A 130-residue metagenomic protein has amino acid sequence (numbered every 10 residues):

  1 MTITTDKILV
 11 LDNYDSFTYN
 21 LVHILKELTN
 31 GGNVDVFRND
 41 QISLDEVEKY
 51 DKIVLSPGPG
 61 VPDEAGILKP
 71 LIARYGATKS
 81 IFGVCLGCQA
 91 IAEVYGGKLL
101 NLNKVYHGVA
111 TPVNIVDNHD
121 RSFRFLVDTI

Functional and structural regions predicted by a protein language model:
I3-L9: Extreme N-terminal starter segment of soluble prokaryotic enzymes
K7, K26, Y50-T129: Cysteine-nucleophile active-site neighborhood
N13: Acidic di-acidic motifs
T18: Active-site-adjacent helical/loop segments in soluble small-molecule enzymes
H23, D40-I42, L86: Short, polar loop motifs at secondary-structure junctions
H23-N33: Short helix-loop-beta junction
G31-Q41: A short beta-strand-loop structural module common to alpha/beta enzyme folds
I42-Y50: Short amphipathic alpha-helix with an adjacent loop that forms part of the alpha/beta core around
